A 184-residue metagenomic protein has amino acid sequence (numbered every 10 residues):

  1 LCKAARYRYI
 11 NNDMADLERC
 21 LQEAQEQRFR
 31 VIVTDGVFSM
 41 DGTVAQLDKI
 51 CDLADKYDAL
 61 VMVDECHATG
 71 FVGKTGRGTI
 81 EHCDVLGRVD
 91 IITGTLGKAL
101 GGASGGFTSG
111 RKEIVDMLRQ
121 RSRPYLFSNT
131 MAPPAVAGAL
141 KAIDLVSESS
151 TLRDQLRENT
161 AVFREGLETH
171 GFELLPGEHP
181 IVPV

Functional and structural regions predicted by a protein language model:
L1-C2, A15: Substrate-binding/gating loop at the entrance of the active-site cleft, primarily in PLP-dependent aminotransferase-like
C2, K56-Y57, H170: Helix C-cap/helix->beta junction micro-motif
Y7-V63: Active-site phosphate-binding strand-loop segment of PLP-dependent enzymes
S39, L140-D144, R164, H179-V184: A short beta-alpha structural unit
T75, E81-M117: Active-site PLP attachment segment
G105, S122-M131: A short glycine-threonine-serine/GTX helix/turn-capping micro-motif
P134-D154, E165-H170: Amphipathic alpha-helix from the class-I
Q155-A161, T169-V184: Conserved PLP-binding catalytic core of the aspartate aminotransferase-like
